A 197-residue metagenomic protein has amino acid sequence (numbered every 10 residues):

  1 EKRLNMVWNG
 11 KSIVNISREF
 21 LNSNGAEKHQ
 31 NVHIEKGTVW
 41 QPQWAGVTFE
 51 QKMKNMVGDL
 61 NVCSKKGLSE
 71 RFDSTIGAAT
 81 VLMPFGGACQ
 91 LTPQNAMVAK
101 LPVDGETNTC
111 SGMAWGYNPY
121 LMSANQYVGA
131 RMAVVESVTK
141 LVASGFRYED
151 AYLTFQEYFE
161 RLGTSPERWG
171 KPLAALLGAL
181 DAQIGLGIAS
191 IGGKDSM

Functional and structural regions predicted by a protein language model:
E1-M197: Glycine/proline-enriched, intrinsically flexible loops and inter-domain linkers
